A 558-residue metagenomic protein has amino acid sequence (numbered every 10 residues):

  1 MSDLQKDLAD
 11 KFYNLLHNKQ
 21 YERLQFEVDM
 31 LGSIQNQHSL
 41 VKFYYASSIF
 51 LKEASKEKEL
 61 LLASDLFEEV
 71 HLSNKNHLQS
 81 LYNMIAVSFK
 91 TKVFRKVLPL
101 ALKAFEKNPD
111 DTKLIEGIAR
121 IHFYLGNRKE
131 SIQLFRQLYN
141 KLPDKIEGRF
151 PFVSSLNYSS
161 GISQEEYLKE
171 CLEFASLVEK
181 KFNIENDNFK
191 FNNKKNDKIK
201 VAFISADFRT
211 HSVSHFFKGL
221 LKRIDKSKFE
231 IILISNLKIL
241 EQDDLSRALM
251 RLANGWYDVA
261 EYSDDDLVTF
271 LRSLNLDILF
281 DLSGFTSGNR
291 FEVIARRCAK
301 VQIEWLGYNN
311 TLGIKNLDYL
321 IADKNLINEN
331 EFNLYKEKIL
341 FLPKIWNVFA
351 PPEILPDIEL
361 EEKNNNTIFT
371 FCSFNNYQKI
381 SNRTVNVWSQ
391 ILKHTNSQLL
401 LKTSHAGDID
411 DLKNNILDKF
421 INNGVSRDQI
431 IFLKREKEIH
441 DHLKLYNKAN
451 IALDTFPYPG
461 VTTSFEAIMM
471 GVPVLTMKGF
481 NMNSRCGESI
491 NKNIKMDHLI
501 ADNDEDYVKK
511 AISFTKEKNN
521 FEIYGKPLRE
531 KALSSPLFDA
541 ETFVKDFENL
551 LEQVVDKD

Functional and structural regions predicted by a protein language model:
M1-I368, G424-V425, K437-A449, T463 (+2 more regions): Alpha-helical solenoid repeat scaffolds of the TPR/TPR-like class and their adjacent stem/linker regions that mediate
H71, L220-S227, N382-N396: Short hydrophobic signal-anchor/transmembrane segments that target glycosyltransferases and glycosylation machinery
K228-I232, S389-N422: A conserved nucleotide-sugar
D258-A260, L412, D428-E438, F456: Active-site donor-binding acidic/aromatic loop of nucleotide-activated sugar and phosphosugar transferases involved
S283, D454-G460, K478: Short Ser/Thr-rich beta->loop micro-motif in glycosyltransferases that lines and helps position the nucleotide-sugar
L453, A467: Donor-sugar nucleotide-binding helix/loop cap in glycosyltransferases
I468-M469, K492: Short alpha-helix at the nucleotide-sugar/activated-sugar donor binding site of glycosyltransferases and closely
P473-M482: Short hydrophobic beta-strand element within catalytic cores of glycosyltransferases and related nucleotide-activated
